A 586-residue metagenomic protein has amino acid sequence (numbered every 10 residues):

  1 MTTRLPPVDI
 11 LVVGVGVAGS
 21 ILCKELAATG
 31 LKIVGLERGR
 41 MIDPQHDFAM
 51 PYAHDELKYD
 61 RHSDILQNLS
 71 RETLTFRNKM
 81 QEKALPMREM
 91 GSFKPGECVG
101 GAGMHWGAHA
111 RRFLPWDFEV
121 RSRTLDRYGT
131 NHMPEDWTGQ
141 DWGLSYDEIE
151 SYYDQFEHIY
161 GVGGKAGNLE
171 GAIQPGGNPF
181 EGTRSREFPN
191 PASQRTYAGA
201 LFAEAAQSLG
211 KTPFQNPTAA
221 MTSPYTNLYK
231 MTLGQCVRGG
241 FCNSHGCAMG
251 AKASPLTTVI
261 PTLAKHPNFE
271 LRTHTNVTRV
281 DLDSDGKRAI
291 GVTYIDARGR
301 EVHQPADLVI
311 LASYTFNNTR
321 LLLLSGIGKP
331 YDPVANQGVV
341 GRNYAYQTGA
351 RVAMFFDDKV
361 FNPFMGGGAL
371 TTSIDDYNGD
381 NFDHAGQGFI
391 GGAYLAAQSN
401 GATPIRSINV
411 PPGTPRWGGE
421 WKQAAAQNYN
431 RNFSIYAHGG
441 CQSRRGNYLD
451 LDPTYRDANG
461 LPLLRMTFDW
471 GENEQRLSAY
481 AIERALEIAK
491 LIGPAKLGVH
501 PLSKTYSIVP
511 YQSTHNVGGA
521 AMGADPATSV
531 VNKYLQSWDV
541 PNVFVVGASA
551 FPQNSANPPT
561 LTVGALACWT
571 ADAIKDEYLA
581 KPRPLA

Functional and structural regions predicted by a protein language model:
M1-P7: A short, basic/flexible loop-to-alpha-helix module at the beginning of a structural domain
V8-G35: N-terminal Rossmann-like FAD-binding beta1-loop-alpha1 element of flavoenzymes
V12, G16-V17, S193, Y197 (+2 more regions): Residue-level detector of alpha-helix initiation sites
A28, K32-G35, G39-K58, H266 (+6 more regions): Glycine-rich loop(s) and the adjacent beta-strand/alpha-helix scaffold that form part
Y59-R77, A84-S92, E97, H109 (+3 more regions): Conserved redox-cofactor binding core of oxidoreductases
N78-F113, D117-D126, M133, W142-Y146 (+4 more regions): FAD cofactor-binding and catalytic pocket of flavoenzymes
N216-T222, R238-C242, T278-D283, N430-C441 (+3 more regions): A glycine-rich dinucleotide-binding beta-alpha-beta segment and adjacent secondary-structure elements that constitute
Q553-A571: A conserved FAD-binding loop/helix module that cradles the flavin
